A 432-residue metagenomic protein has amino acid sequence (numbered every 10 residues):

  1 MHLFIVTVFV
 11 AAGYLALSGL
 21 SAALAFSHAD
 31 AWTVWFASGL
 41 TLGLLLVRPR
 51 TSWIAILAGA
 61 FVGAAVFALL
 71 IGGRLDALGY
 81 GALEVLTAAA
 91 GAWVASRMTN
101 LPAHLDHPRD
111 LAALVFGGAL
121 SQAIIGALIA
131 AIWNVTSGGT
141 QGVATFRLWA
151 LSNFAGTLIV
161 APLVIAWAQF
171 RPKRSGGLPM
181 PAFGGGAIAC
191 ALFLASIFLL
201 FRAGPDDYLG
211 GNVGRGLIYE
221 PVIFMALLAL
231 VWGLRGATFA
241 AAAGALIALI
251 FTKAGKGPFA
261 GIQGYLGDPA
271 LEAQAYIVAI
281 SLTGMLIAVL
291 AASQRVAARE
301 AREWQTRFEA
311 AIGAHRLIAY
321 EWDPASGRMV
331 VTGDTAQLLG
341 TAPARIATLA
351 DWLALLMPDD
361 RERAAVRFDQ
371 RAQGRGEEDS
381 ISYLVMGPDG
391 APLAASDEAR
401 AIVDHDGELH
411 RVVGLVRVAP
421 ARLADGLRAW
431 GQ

Functional and structural regions predicted by a protein language model:
M1-T33, T41-G139, A161-R215, M225-A237 (+1 more regions): Short helix-perturbing small/polar motifs within transmembrane alpha-helices
T87, A144, L148-V160: Alpha-helical transmembrane segments that form the membrane-embedded catalytic/substrate-binding core of multi-pass
T157, L249-K253, A314: Hydrophobic transmembrane alpha-helices of multi-pass small-molecule transporters
R235-T252: Juxtamembrane non-transmembrane "cap" segments at the membrane-aqueous interface of multi-pass membrane proteins
I287-L290, Q294-A297, A301, F308-A311 (+3 more regions): Heptad-repeat alpha-helical coiled-coil signal-transmission segments
E309-L353, W430: PAS-family sensory domain signal
A336-V412: PAS-family sensory domains
G407-A429: PAS-family sensory domains
